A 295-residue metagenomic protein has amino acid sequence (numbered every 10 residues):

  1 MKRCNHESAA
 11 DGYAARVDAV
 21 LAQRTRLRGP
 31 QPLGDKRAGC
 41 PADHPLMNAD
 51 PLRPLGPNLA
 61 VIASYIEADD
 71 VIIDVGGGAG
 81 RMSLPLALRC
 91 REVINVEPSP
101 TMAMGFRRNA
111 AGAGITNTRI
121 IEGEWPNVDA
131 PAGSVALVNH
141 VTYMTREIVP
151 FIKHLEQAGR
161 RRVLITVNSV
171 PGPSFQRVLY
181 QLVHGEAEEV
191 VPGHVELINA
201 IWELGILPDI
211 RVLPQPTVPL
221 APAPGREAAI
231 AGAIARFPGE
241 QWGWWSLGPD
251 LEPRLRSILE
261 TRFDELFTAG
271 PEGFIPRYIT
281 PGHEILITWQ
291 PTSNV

Functional and structural regions predicted by a protein language model:
M1-I66: Conserved class I S-adenosyl-L-methionine
D69-G78: Conserved class I S-adenosyl-L-methionine
A79-N117, E124: Class I SAM-dependent methyltransferase SAM/SAH-binding core
S134-I148: A short SAM/SAH-binding and catalytic strip from SAM-dependent methyltransferases
V149-L164: A short glycine-rich, Lys/Arg-flanked "PGG" loop and its adjoining helix->strand segment in the class I
R162-E189: Conserved class I S-adenosyl-L-methionine
V190-G205, R211: Short alpha-helix
D209-V295: Conserved Class I S-adenosyl-L-methionine
